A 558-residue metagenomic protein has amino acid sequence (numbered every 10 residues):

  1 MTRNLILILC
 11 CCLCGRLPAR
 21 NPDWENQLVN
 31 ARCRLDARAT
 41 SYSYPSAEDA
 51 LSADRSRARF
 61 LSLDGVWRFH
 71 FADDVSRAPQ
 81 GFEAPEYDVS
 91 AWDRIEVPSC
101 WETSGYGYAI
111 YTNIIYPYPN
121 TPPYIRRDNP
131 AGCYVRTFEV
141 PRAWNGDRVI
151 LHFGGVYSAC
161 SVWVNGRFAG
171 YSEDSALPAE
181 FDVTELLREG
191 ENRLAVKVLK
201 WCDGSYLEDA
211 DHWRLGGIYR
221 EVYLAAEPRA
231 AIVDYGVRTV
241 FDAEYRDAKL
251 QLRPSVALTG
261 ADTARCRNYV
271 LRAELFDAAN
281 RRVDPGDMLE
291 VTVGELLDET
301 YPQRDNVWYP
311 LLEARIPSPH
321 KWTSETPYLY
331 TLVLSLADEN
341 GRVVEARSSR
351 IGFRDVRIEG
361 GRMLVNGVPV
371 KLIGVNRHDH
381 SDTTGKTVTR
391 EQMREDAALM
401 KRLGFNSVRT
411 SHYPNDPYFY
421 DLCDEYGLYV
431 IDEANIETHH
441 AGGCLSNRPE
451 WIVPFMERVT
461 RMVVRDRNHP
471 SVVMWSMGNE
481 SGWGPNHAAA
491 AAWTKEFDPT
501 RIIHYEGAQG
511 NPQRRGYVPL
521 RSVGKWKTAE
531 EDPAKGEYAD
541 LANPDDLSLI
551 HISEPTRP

Functional and structural regions predicted by a protein language model:
M1-R20: Bacterial Sec-dependent N-terminal signal peptides
R20-S62, V66-R68, V75: N-terminal pre-domain segments of enzymes
D23, V29, A53, H70-A72 (+7 more regions): Accessory beta-strand-rich segments of carbohydrate-active enzymes
R188, A257-R357: Extended acidic/polar, glycine-enriched regions that form or flank non-catalytic beta-rich accessory modules
R229-G260: Surface beta-strand/loop "capping" patches
G236, V333-M400: N-terminal carbohydrate-binding accessory modules
A397, S407-S553, R557: Substrate-binding/catalytic cleft of secreted carbohydrate-active enzymes, primarily glycoside hydrolases
